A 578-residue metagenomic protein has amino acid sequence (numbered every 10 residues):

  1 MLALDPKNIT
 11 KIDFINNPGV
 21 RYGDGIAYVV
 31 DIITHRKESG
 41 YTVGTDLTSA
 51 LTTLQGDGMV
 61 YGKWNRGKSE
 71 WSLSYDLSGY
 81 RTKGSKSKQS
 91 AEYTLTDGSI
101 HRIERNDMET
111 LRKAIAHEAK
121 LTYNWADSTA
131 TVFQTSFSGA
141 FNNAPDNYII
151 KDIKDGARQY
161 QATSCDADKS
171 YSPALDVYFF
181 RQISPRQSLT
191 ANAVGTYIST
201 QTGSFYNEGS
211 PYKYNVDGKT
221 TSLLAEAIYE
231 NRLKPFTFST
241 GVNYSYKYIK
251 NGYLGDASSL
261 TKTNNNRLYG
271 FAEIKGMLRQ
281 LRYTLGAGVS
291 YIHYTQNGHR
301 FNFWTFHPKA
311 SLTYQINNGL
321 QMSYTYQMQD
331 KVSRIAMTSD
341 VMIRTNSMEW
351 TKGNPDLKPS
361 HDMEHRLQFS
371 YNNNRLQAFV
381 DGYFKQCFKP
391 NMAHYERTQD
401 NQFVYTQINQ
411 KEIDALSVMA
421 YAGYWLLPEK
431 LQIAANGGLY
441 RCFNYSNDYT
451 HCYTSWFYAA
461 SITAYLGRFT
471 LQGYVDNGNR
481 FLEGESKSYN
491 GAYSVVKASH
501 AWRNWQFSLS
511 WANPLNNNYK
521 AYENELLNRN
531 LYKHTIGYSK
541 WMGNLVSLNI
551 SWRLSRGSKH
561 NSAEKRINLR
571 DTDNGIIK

Functional and structural regions predicted by a protein language model:
M1-I149, S164-T196, E230-T240, F306 (+10 more regions): Membrane-proximal, glycine/serine-rich, low-complexity loop/turn segments characteristic of large bacterial
A3, A50-T52, E109-I115, C165-Y171 (+9 more regions): Replace "Gram-negative outer membrane beta-barrel proteins" with "bacterial and organellar outer membrane beta-barrel
A27, I32-D46, N147-K151, A193-Y197 (+6 more regions): Surface-exposed extracellular loop regions of Gram-negative outer-membrane beta-barrel proteins
Y61, G437-N444, S455-A501, W505-Q506 (+1 more regions): C-terminal beta-barrel architecture of Gram-negative outer-membrane proteins
G84-I100, P145-Y160, L175, Q201-S210 (+11 more regions): Outer-membrane beta-barrel translocator domains and adjoining extracellular loop/strand segments of Gram-negative
R158-D168, I183-G276: Replace "related TpsB outer-membrane translocases also match" with "some related outer-membrane beta-barrels such as
I198-T200, Y246-I249, Y291-Y294, K331-R334 (+2 more regions): Flexible loop/turn segments at secondary-structure boundaries
S222-L224, Y269, N354, K358 (+4 more regions): Outer membrane beta-barrel strand-and-loop segments of large Gram-negative receptors, especially TonB-dependent
